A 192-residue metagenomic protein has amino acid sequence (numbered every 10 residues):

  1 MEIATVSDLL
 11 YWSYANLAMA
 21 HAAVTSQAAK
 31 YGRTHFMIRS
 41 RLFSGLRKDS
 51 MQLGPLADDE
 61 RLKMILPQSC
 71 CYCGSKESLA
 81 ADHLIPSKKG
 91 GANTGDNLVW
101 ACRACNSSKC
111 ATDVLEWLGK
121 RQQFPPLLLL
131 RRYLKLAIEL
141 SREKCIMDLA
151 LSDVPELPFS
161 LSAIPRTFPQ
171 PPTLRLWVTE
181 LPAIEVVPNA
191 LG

Functional and structural regions predicted by a protein language model:
M1-S50, R166-G192: Nuclease and nuclease-like effector domains acting on nucleic acids or nucleotide cofactors
E2, G54, D58, P86 (+5 more regions): Alpha-helix initiation/capping motif
A4, L9-W12, L79, L130 (+1 more regions): Generic preference for hydrophobic/aromatic residues in regular secondary structure cores
D8, D49, D58-D59, D82 (+4 more regions): Acidic-enriched, low-complexity/disordered segments with a strong bias for Aspartate over Glutamate
M19-S69, L127-K135, E139-D148: Short, charged surface segments at domain edges that flank catalytic/cofactor-binding sites
S69-P125: Histidine-centered nuclease catalytic patch
S107-G192: A detector for short metal-coordination/catalytic motifs
